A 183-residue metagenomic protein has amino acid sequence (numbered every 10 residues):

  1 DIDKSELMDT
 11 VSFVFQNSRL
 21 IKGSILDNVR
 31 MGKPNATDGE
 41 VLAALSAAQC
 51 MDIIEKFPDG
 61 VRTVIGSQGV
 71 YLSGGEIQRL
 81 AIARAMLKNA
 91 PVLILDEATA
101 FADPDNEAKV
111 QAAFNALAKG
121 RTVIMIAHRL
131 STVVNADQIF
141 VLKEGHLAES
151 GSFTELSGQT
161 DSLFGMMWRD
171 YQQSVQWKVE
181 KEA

Functional and structural regions predicted by a protein language model:
D1, M8, L26-S67, Q111 (+2 more regions): ABC ATPase nucleotide-binding domain helical subdomain, centered on the C-loop/LSGGQ "ABC signature"
S18-A36, A100, V133: Conserved catalytic motifs of ABC-family nucleotide-binding domains
M51-L80, A102, Q173-A183: ABC-fold ATPase nucleotide-binding domain signature/coupling loops
K56, G60, A112, V134-A183: C-terminal portion of ABC ATPase nucleotide-binding domains
I82, I126: Hydrophobic anchor residue at the start of the ABC signature
L87-P91, G120: A short, proline-enriched helix->beta-strand linker immediately N-terminal to the Walker B motif in ABC-type P-loop
L93-E97: Catalytic Walker B motif of ABC-type/P-loop ATPase nucleotide-binding domains
E107-K119, S131: Helical segment within the ABC ATPase nucleotide-binding domain
